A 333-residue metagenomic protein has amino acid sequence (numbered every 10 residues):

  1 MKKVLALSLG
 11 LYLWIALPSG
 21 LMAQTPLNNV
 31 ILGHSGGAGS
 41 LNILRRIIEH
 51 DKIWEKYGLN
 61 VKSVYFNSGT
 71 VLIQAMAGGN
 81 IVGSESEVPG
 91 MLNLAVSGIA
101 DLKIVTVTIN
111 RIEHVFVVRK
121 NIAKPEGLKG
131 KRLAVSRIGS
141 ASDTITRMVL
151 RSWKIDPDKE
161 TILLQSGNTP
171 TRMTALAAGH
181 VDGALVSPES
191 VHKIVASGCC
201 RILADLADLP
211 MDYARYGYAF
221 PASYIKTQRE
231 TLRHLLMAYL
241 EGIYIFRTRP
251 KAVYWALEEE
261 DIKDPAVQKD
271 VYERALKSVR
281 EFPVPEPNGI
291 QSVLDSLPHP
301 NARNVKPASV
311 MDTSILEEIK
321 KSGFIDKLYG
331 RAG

Functional and structural regions predicted by a protein language model:
M1-V4: Positively charged n-region of N-terminal signal peptides that target proteins for export
S8-G20: Bacterial N-terminal signal peptides
Q24-D158, L163-N168, A175, D182-P188 (+2 more regions): Short, glycine-/small- and polar/acidic-enriched structural segments that line small-molecule recognition paths
I48, W54, L94, L150 (+4 more regions): Hydrophobic alpha-helix position signal
P89-G90, G98, P170-E260: Pocket-lining segment of extracytoplasmic ligand-binding domains
L92-A95, R147, H192, L236 (+1 more regions): Predominant activation on well-ordered alpha-helical scaffold segments within soluble catalytic domains
K226-V305: Secondary-structure end/capping motifs
P298-G333: Conserved C-terminal helix/tail region of periplasmic/extracytoplasmic solute-binding proteins
